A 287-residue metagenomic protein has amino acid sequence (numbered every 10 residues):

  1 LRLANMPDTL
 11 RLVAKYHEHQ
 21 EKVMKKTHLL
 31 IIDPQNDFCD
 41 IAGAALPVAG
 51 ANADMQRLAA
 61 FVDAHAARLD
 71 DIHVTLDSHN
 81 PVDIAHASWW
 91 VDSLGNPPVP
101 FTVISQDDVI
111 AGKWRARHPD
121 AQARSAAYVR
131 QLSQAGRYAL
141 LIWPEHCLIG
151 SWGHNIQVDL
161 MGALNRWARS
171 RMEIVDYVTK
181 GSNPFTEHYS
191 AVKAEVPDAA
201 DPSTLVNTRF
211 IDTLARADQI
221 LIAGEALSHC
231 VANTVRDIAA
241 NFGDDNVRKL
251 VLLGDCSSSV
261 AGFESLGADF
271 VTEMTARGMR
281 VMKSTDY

Functional and structural regions predicted by a protein language model:
N5, T9-R11, K15-Y16, Q20: Short, positively charged and aromatic/hydrophobic N-terminal segments
Y16-V178, A215-R216, R236, A240 (+2 more regions): Active-site acidic carboxylates
G43-G50, L141-S151, N183-S203, A217-E225: Surface-exposed cleft-lining segments at the edges of enzyme active sites
H79-P81, E225-V231: Gly/Ser/Thr-rich loops at beta-strand to alpha-helix junctions that form or flank small-molecule/cofactor-binding
G162-L214: Histidine/lysine/aspartate-rich catalytic loop segments that bind and position anionic ligands
S182, A226, T285-Y287: Short beta->alpha linker loops
I220, A226-H229, C256-V260: Short Gly/Pro-enriched loop/turn and capping motifs at secondary-structure junctions
